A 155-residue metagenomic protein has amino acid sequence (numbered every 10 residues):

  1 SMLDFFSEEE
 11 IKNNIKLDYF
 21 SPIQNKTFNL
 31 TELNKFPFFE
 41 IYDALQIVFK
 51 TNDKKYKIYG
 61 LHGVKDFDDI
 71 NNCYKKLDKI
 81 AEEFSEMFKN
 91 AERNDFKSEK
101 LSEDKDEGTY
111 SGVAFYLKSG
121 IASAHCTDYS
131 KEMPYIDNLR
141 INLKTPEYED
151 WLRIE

Functional and structural regions predicted by a protein language model:
S1-K54, L152-I154: N-terminal leader/targeting segments
D4, K12-N13, K75, K79-E82 (+3 more regions): Polar/charged alpha-helical tracts
S7, P22, I41, L45 (+1 more regions): An acidic-aromatic pocket/loop used at catalytic or ligand-binding sites
L17, N90-S98, I121-C126, K131: Generic structural motif
L30-L33, H62-V64, T127: Generic short beta-strand segments
T31-E32, K97-K100, Y110: Short secondary-structure boundary micro-motifs
E40-K105: Long, charged/polar, surface-exposed segments that mediate recognition or autoinhibition
